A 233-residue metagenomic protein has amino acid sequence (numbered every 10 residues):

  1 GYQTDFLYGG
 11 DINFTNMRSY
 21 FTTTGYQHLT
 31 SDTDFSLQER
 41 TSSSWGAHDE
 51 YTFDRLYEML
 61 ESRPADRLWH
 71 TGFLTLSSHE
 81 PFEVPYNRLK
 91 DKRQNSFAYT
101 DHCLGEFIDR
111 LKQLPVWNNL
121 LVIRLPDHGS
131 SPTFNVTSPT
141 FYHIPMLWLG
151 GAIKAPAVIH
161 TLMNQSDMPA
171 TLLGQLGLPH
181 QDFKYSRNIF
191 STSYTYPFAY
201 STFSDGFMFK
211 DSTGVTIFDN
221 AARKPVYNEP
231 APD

Functional and structural regions predicted by a protein language model:
G1-D233: Solvent-exposed soluble domains appended to multi-pass membrane proteins
